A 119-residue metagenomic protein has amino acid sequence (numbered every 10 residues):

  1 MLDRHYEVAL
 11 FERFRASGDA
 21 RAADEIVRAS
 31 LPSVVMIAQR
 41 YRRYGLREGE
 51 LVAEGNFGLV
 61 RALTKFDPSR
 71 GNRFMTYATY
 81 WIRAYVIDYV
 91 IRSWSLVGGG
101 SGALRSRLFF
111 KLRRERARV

Functional and structural regions predicted by a protein language model:
M1-R118: Alpha-helical promoter-recognition and RNA polymerase-docking modules of transcription initiation factors, dominated by
